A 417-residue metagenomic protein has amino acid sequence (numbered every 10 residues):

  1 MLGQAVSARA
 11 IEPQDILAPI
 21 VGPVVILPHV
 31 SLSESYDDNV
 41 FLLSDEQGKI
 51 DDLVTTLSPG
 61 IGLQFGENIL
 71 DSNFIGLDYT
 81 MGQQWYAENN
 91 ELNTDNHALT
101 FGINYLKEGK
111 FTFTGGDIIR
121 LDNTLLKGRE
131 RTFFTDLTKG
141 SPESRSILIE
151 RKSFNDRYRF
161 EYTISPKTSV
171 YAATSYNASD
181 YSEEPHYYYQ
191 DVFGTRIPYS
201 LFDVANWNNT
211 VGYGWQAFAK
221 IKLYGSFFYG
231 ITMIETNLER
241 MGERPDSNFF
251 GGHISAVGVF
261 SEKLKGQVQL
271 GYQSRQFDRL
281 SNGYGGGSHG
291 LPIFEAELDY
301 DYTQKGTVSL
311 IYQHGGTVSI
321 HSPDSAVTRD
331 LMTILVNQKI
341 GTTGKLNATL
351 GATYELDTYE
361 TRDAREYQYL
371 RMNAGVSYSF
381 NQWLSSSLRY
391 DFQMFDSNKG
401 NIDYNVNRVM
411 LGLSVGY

Functional and structural regions predicted by a protein language model:
L2-A8: C-terminal segment of classical bacterial N-terminal signal peptides
R9-Y417: Gram-negative and organellar
